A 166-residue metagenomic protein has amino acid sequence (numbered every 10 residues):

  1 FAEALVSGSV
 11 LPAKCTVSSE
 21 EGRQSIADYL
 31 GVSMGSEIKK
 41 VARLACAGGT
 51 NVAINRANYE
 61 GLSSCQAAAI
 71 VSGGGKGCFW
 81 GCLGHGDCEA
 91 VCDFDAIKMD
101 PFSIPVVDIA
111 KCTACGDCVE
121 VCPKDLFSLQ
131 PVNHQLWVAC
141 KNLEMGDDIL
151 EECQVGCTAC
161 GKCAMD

Functional and structural regions predicted by a protein language model:
F1-D166: Ferredoxin-type iron-sulfur electron-transfer modules and their immediate structural context
